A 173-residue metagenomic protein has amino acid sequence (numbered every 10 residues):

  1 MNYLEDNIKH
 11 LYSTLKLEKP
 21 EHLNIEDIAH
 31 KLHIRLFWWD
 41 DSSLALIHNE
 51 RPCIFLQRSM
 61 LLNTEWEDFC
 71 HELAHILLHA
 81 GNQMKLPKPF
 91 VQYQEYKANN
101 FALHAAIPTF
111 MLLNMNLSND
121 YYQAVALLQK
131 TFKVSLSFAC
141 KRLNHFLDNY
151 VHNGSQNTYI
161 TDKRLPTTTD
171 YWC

Functional and structural regions predicted by a protein language model:
M1-C173: Active-site hotspot residues in diverse enzymes, especially metal/ion-binding acidic/histidine motifs
